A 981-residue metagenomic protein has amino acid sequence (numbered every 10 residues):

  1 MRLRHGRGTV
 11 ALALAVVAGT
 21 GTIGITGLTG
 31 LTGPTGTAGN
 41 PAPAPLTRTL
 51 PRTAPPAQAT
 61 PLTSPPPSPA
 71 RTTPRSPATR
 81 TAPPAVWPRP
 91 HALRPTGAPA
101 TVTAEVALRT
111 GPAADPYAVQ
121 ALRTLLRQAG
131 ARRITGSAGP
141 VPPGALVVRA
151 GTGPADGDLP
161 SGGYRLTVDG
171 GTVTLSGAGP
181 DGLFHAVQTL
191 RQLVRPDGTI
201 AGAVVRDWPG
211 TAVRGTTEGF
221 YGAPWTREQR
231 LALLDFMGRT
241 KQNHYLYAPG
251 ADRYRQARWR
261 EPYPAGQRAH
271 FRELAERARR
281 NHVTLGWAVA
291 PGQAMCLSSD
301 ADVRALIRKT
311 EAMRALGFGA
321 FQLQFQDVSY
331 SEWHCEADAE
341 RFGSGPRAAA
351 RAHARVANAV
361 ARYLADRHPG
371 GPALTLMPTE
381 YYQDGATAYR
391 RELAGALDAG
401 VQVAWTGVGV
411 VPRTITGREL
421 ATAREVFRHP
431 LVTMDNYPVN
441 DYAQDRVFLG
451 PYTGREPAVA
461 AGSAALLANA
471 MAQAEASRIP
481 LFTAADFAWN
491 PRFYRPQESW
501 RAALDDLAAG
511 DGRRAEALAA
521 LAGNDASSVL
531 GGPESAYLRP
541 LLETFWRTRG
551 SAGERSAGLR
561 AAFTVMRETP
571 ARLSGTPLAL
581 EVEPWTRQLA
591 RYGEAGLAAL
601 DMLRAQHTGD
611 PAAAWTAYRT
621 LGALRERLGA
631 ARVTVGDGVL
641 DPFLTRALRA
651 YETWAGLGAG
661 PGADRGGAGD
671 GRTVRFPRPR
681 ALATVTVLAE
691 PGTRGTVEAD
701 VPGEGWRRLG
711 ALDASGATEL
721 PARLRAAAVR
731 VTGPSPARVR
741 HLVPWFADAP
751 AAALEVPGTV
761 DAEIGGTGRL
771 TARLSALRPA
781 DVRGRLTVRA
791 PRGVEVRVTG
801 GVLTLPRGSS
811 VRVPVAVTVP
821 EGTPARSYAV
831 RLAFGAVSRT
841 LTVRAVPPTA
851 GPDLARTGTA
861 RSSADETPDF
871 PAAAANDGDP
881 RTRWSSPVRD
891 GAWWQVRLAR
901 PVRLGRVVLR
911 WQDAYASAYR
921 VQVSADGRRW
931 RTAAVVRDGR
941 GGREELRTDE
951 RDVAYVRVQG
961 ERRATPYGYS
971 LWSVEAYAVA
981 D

Functional and structural regions predicted by a protein language model:
M1-T73: Secretory targeting and sorting signals
R2-A15, G19, R71-G170, D197-V205: Acidic, contiguous N-terminal accessory segments
L159-K309, A315-G319, Q326: Feature activates predominantly on carbohydrate-active enzymes
G179, R195, F220, A257 (+2 more regions): Catalytic-core regions of glycoside hydrolase
R495-A663: C-terminal functional modules
T620, L624-R632, G636-G695, A699-G705 (+8 more regions): Disordered, acidic Ser/Thr/Pro-rich linker "stalks" and the adjacent N-terminal cap of the next globular domain
V731-P736, Q959-P966: Short beta-strand-plus-loop segments that form exposed binding edges in beta-rich domains
T818-P824: Short, surface-exposed loop/turn segments at beta-strand-coil junctions that are enriched for proline with nearby
